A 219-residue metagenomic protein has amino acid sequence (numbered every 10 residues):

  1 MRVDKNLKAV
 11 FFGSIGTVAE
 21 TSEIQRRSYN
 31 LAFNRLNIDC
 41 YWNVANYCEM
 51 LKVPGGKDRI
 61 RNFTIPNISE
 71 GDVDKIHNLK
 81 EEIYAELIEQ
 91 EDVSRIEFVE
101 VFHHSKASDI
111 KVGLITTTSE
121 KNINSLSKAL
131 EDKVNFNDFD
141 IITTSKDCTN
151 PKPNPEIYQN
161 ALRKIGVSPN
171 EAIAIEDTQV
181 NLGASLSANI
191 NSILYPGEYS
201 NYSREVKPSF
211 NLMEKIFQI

Functional and structural regions predicted by a protein language model:
R2-L7, V99, S119-K121, S125-I219: Asp-based, Mg2+/Mn2+-dependent phosphohydrolase catalytic module
V3-I96: N-terminal helical cap/lid subdomain that shapes the substrate entry/recognition surface in HAD-like hydrolases
V18, V112-I115, A174-I175: Conserved SAM-binding loop
E23, Y41, D74, T117 (+2 more regions): Non-catalytic, surface-exposed connector residues within folded enzymatic/regulatory domains
N30, D58, F102, Q159 (+1 more regions): Short glycine-/small-residue-rich flexible loop motifs, especially phosphate/cofactor-binding loops
N34, K106, L186: Anion (oxyanion) recognition and catalysis
E86-L114: Short, acidic loop-to-helix structural element flanking the phosphoryl-transfer center in phosphate-processing enzymes
